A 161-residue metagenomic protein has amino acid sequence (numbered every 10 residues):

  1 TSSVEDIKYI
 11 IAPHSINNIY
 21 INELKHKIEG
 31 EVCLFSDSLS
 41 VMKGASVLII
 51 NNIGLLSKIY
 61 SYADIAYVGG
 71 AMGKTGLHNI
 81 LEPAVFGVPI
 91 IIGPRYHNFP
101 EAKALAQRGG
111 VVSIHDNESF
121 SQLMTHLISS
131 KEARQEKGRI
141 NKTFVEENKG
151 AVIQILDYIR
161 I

Functional and structural regions predicted by a protein language model:
T1-I161: Nucleotide-activated sugar donor-binding and catalytic core shared by glycosyltransferases and related lipid-linked
